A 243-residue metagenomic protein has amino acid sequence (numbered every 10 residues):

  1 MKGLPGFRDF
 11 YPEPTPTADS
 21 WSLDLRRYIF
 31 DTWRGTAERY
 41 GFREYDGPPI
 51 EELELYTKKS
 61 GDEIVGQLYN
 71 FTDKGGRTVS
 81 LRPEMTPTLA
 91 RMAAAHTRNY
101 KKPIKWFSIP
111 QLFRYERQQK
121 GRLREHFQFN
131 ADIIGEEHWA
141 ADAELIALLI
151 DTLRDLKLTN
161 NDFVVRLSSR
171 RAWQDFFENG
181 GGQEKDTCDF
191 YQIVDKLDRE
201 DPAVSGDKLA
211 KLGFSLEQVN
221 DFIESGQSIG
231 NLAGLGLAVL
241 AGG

Functional and structural regions predicted by a protein language model:
M1-G243: Extended, charged alpha-beta segments that form solvent-exposed binding/catalytic grooves in nucleic-acid-handling
